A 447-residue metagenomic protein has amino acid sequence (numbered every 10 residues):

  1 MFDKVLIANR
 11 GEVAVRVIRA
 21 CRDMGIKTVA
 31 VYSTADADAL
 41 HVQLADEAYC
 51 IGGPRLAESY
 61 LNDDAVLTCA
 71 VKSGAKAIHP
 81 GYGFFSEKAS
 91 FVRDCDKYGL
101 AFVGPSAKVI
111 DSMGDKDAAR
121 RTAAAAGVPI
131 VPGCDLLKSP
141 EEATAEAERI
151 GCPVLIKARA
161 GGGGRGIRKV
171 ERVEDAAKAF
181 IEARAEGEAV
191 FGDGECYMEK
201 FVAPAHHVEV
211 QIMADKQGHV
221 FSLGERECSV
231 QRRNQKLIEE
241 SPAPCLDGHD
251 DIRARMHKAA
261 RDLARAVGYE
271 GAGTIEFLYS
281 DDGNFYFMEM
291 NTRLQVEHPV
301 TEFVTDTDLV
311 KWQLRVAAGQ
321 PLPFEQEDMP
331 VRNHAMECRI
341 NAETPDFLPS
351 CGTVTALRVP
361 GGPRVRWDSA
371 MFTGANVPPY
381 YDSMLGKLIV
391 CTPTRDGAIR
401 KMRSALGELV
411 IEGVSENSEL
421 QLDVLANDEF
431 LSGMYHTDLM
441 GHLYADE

Functional and structural regions predicted by a protein language model:
M1-A126, K138-A145, G397, K401: ATP-binding N-terminal substructure of ATP-dependent carboxylate-amine bond-forming enzymes
F2, G114, L155-K157, S415: Generic N-terminal leader/processing signal
L6-I26, A48, V71-S73, A89 (+6 more regions): ATP-dependent carboxylate activation and anion-phosphoryl transfer catalytic cores that bind Mg-ATP to form
G133-C134: Conserved beta3 strand of the protein kinase N-lobe
E146-L155: Acidic/histidine-enriched active-site and ligand-binding environments that engage anionic O-linkages
